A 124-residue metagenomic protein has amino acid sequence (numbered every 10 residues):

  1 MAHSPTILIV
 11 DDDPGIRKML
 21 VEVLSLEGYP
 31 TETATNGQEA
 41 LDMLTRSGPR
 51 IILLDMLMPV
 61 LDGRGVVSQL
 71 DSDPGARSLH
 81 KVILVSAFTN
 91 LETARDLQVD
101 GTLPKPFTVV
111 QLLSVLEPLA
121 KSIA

Functional and structural regions predicted by a protein language model:
K18-L26: Charged docking surfaces used in two-component/phosphorelay signaling
G28-T35, M43: Short hydrophobic/Thr-rich beta-strand motif most characteristic of the beta2 strand and flanking loop of CheY-like
T35-E39, D62-V66: Acidic catalytic/metal-coordinating carboxylates
D55: Active-site residues of response regulator receiver
M58: Receiver (REC) domain active-site loop signature in two-component systems and cognate sites in sensor histidine kinases
G63, R95-L103: As written
F107-P118: C-terminal output helix
